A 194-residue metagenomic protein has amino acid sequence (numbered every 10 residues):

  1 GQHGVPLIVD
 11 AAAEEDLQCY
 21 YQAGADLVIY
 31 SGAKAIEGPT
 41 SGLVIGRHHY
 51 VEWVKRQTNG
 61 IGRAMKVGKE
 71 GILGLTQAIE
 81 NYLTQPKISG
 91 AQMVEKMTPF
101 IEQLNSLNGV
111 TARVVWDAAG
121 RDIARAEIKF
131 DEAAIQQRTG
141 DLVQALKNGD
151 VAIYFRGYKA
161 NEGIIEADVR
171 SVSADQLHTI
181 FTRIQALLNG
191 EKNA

Functional and structural regions predicted by a protein language model:
G1-L83, I101-N105, R113, Q136 (+1 more regions): Conserved PLP-enzyme active-site core in the AAT-like
E14, K66, Q85-M93, L107-W116 (+2 more regions): Flexible, glycine/charged-enriched surface loops at secondary-structure junctions
D26, G60, V110, A152-I153 (+1 more regions): A general structural signal for well-ordered secondary-structure junctions
N81-I88, I165-R170: Glycine-rich phosphate/diphosphate-binding loops and the adjacent beta-loop-alpha structural elements that coordinate
A91-E102: N-terminal, charge-rich interaction modules
Q103-Q185: Conserved C-terminal alpha-helix-loop-beta "cap" of PLP-dependent enzymes that closes/shapes the active-site mouth
A186-A194: Generic C-terminal helix-cap and adjacent flexible tail
